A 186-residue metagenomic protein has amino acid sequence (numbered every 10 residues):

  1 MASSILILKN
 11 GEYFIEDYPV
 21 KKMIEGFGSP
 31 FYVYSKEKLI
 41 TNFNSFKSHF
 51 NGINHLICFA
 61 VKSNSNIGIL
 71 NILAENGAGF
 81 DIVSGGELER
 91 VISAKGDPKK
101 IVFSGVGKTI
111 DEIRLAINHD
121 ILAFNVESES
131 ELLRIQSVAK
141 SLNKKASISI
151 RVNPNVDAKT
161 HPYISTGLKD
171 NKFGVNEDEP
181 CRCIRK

Functional and structural regions predicted by a protein language model:
M1-A146: A charged N-terminal "starter" segment
H119, S128-K186: Conserved anion-binding
